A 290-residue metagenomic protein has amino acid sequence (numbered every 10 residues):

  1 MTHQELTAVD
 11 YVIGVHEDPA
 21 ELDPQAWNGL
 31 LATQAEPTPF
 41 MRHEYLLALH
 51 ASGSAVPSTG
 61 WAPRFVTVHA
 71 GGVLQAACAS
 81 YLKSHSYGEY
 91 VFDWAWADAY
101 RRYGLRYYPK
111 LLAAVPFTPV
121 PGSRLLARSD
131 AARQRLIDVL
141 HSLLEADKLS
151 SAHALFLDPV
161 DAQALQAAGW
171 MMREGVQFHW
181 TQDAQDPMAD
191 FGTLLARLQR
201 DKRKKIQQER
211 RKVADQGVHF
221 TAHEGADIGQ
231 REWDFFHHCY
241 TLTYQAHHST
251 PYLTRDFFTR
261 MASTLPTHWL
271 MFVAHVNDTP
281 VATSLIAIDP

Functional and structural regions predicted by a protein language model:
M1-P290: N-acyltransferase acceptor-side catalytic subdomain
